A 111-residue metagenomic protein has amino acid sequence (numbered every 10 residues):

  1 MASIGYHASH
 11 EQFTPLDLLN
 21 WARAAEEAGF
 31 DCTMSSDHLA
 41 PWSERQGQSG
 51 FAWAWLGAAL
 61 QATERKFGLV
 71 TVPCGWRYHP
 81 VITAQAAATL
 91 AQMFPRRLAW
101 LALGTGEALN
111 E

Functional and structural regions predicted by a protein language model:
M1-A62, F67-V70: N-terminal beta1-alpha1-beta2 module of alpha/beta enzyme domains
I4-F13, W76-E111: Flexible, glycine-rich active-site loops centered on histidine and acidic residues that chelate a metal or position
D37, T71, L103-E107: Glycine-rich, histidine-containing beta strand-loop boundary motifs that form or position
